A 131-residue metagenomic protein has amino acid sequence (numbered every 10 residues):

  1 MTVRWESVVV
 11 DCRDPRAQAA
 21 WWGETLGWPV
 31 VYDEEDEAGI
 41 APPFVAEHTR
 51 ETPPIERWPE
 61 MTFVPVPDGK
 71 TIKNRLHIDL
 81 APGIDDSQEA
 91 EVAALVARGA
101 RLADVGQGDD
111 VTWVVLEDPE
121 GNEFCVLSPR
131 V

Functional and structural regions predicted by a protein language model:
M1-A20, L76, L80, R130-V131: N-terminal beta-strand motif that seeds the catalytic metal site of vicinal oxygen chelate
D11-W58: Core segments of cupin and vicinal oxygen chelate
R13-A17, L76-E120: Vicinal oxygen chelate
W22, E120-F124: Short, glycine-anchored, charge-dense loop/turn motifs used at functional sites
D36-E37, I72, D109-T112: Short acidic/glycine-enriched loop/turn segments that link adjacent beta-strands
A41-V45, L116-P119, P129: Active-site beta-strand termini and strand-to-loop segments that position acidic
P59-V64, V115, F124-C125: Conserved beta-strand in the GNAT
G108, L127-P129: Residue-level structural signal for beta-strand termini and adjacent loop
